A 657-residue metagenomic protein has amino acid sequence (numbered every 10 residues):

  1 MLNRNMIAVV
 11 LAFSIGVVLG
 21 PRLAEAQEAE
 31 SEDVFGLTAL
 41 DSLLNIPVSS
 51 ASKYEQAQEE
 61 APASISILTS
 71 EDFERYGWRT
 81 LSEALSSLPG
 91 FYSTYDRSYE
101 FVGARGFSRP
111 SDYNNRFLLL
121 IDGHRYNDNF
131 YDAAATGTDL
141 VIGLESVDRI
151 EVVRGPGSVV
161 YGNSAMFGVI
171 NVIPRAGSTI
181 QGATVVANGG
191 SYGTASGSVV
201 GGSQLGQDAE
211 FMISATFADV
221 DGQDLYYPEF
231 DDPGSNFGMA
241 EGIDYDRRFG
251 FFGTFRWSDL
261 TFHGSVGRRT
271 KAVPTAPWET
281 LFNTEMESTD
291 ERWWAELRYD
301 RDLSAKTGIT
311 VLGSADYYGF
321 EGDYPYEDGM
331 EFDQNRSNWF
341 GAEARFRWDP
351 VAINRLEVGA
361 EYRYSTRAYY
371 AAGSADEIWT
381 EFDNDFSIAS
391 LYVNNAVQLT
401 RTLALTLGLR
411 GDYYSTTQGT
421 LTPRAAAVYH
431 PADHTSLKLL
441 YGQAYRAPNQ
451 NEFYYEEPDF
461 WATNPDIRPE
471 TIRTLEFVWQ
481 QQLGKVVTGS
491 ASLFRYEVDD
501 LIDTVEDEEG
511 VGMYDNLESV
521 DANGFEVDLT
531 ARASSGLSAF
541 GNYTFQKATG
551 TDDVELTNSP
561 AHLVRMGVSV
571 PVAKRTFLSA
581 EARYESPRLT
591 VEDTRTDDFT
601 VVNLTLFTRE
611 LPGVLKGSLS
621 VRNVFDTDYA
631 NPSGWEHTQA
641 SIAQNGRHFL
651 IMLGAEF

Functional and structural regions predicted by a protein language model:
V9, G202, G206, F249 (+3 more regions): Conserved C-terminal beta-signal and adjacent last beta-strands/turns of outer-membrane beta-barrel proteins
S50-Q58, P62-S66, S82-R125: Extracytoplasmic beta-strand/coil segments of soluble accessory domains associated with Gram-negative outer-membrane
L81-A84, F101-R105, F117-D122, G137-L140 (+4 more regions): N-terminal periplasmic accessory domains that precede and gate Gram-negative outer-membrane beta-barrel machines
R125-R154: Short acidic/polar hinge/loop motifs at secondary-structure boundaries that mediate gating or recognition
V159, N171, T179, V186-N188 (+2 more regions): Periplasmic-side early beta-strands and strand-to-turn transitions of outer-membrane beta-barrels
T254-T270, T289-G419, V428-A432, V487-F494 (+2 more regions): Face-selective signature of the C-terminal outer-membrane beta-barrel domain
L281-D302, N335, T380-F386, H430 (+6 more regions): Outer-membrane beta-barrel signature, preferentially recognizing the C-terminal barrel domain of Gram-negative
Q398-L405, S490-E497, D515-V591, M652-G654: Gram-negative outer-membrane beta-barrel transporters
